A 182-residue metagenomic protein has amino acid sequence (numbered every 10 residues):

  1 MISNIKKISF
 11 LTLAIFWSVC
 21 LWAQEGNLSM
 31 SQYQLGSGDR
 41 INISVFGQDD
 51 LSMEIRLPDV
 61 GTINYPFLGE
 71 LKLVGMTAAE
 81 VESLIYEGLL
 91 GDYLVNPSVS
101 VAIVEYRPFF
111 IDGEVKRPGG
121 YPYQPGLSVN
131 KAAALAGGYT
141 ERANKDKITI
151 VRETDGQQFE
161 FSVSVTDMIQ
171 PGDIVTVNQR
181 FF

Functional and structural regions predicted by a protein language model:
I2-N4, W22-F182: Ser/Thr/Pro/Gly-biased, low-complexity, turn-/loop-rich segments that often occur immediately after N-terminal
S9-C20: Bacterial N-terminal signal peptides
